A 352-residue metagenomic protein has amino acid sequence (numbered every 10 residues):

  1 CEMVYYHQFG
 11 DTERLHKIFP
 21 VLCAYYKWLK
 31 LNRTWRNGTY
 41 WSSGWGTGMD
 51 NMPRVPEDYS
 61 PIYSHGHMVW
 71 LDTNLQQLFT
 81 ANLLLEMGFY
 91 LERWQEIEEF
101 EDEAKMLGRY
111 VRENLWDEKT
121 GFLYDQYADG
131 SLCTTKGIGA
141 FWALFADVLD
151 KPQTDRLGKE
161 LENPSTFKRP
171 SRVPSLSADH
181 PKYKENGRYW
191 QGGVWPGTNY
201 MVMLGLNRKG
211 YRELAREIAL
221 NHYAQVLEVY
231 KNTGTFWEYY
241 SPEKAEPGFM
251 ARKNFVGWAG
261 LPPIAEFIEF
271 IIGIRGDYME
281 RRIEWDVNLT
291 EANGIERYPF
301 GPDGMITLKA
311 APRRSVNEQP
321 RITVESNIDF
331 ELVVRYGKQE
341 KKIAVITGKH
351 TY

Functional and structural regions predicted by a protein language model:
C1-T47, W70-N74, L78, G193-K209 (+4 more regions): Aromatic-rich carbohydrate-recognition surfaces in CAZymes
Y5-C23, G88-K105, D147-L161, L206-A219 (+1 more regions): Structural helix-adjacent loops and short alpha-helical linkers that scaffold large soluble proteins
F9, E13-H16, S64-L75, Q95-E99 (+3 more regions): Alpha-helix capping and helix-loop boundary segments enriched in small/acidic/polar residues
A24-W28, M106-Y110, N163-P164, N221-V226: A short structural micro-motif
T34-V69, R109-V194, L227-P247, E266 (+2 more regions): Extended glycan-interaction surfaces of carbohydrate-active proteins
L71-N114: Active-site neighborhood of glycoside hydrolase catalytic domains
K159-K168, K184, R188, L204 (+1 more regions): Non-catalytic C-terminal accessory modules of carbohydrate-active enzymes
